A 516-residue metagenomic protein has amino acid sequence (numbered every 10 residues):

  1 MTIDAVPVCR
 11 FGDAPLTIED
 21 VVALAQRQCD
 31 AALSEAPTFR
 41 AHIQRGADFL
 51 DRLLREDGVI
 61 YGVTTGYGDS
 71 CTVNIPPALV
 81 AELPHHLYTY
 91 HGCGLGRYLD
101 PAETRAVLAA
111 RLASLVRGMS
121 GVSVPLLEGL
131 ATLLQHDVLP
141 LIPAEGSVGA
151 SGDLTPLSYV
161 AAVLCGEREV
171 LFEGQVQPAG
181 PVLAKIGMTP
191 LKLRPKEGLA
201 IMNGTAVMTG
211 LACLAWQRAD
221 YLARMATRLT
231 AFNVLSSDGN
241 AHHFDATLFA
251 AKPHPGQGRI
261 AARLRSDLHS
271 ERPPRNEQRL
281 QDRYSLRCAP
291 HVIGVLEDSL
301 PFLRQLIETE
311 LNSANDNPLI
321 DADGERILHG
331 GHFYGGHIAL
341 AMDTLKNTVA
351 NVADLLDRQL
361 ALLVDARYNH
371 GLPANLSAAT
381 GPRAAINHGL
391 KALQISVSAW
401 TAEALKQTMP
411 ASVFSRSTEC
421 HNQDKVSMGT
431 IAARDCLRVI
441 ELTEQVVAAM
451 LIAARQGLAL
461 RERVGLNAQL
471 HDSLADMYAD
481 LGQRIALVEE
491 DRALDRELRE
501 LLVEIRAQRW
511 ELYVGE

Functional and structural regions predicted by a protein language model:
T2-T38, H42, G46-L54, P76 (+1 more regions): C-terminal auxiliary extensions adjacent to catalytic cores
P15-R52, G58-V63, Y67-R105, L127: Residues that scaffold, gate, or flank divalent-cation-dependent active/transport sites
V21, L87, H91, E103 (+6 more regions): Short alpha-helical scaffolding segments that buttress acidic/His motifs in well-ordered protein cores
R55, T72, Y88-G96, L108 (+8 more regions): Generic short alpha-helical segment signal, independent of protein family or function, capturing local helix propensity
Y61-L83, Y90-L115, L141-C165, R194-M208: FAD-binding core of FAD-dependent oxidoreductases, characterized by glycine-rich FAD pyrophosphate-binding loops
Y67, C93-G94, A113-S114, L134 (+5 more regions): Acidic, glycine-rich active-site loops and adjacent beta-strand->loop/helix elements that engage anionic groups
Y98, G121-V122, R224, Q305: Alpha/propeptide regions of enzymes that mature by internal proteolysis
G118-E145: FAD-binding glycine-rich core of flavoenzymes that anchor FAD
